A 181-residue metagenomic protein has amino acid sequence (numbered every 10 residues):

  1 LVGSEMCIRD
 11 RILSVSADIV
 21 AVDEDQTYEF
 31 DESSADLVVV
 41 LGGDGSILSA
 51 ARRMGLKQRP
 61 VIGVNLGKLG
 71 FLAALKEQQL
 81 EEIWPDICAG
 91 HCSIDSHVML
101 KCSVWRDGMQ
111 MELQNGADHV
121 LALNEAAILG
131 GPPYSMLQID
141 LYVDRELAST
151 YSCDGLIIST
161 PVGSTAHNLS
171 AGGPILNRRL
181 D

Functional and structural regions predicted by a protein language model:
L1-I8: Short, small-residue-biased leader/transition segments that mark boundaries at the very start of proteins
R9-S16, A21-V22: Short internal beta-strands
E24-A35: Short acidic low-complexity segments
G45-A51, T165-S170: Short glycine/serine/threonine-rich phosphate/pyrophosphate-binding segments that cradle anionic phosphate groups
Q58-P60: Proline-centered loop/turn at the N-terminus of a beta-strand
L69-D154: Catalytic core of DAGKc-family lipid kinases
E146-D181: Gly/Ser/Thr-rich active-site loops/lids in small-molecule metabolic enzymes that frequently grip phosphoryl groups
